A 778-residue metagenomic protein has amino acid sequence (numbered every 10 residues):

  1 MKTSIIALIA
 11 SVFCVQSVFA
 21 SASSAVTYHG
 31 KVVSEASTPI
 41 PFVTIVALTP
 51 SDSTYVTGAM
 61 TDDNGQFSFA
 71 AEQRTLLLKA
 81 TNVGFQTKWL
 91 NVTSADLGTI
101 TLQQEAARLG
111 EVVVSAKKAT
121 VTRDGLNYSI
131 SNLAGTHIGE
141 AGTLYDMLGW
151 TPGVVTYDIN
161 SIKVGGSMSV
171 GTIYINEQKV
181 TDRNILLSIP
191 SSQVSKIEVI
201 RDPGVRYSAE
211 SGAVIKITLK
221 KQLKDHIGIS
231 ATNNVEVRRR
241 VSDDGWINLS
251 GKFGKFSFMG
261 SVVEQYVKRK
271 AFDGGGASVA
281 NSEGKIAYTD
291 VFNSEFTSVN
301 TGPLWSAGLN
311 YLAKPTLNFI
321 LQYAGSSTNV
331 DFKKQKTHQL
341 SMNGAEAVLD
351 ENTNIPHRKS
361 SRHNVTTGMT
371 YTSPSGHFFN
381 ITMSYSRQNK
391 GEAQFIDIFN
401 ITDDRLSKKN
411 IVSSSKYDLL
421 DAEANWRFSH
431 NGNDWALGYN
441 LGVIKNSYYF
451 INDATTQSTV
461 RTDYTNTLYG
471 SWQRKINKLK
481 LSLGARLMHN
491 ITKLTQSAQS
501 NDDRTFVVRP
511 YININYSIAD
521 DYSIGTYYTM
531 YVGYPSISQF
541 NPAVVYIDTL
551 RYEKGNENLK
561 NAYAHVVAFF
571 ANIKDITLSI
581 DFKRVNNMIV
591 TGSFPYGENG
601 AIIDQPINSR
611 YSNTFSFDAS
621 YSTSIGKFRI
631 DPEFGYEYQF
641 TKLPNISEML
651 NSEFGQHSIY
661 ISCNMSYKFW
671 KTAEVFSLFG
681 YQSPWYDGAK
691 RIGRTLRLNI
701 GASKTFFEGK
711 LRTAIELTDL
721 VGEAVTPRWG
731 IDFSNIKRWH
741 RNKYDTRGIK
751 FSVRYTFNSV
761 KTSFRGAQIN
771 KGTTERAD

Functional and structural regions predicted by a protein language model:
V46-L48, T81-F85, L97-H137, Y157-I159 (+1 more regions): Short, acidic, small-residue-rich periplasmic hinge/interaction motif at the N-terminus of Gram-negative outer-membrane
S51-Q66: Short, acidic Ser/Thr/Gly-rich low-complexity loop/linker segments typical of extracellular and cell-surface proteins
A95-T101, L144-M147, I162-K163, R183-N184 (+3 more regions): N-terminal periplasmic accessory domains that precede and gate Gram-negative outer-membrane beta-barrel machines
L144, P152, Q178-P203: Short acidic/polar hinge/loop motifs at secondary-structure boundaries that mediate gating or recognition
Y145-Q178: Extracytoplasmic beta-strand/coil segments of soluble accessory domains associated with Gram-negative outer-membrane
S208-I215, L223-G274, N300-L304, L317: Outer-membrane beta-barrel translocator/receptor signature
G302-T328, T353-N501, V507, N515-G525 (+3 more regions): Face-selective signature of the C-terminal outer-membrane beta-barrel domain
V532-N586, I603-S616, H740-R747: Outer-membrane beta-barrel signature, preferentially recognizing the C-terminal barrel domain of Gram-negative
